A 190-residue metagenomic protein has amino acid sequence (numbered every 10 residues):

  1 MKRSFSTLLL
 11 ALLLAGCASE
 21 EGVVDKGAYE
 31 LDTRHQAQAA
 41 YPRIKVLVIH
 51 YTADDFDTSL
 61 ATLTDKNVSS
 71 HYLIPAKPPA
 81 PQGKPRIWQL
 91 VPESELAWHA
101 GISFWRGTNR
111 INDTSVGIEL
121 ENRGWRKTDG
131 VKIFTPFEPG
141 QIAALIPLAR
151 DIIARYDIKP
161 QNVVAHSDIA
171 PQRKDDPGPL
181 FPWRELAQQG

Functional and structural regions predicted by a protein language model:
K2-L10: Sec-dependent signal peptide recognition, specifically the positively charged N-region followed immediately by
A15-G16: C-terminal motif of bacterial Sec signal peptides marking the signal peptidase cleavage site
S19: Short, conserved catalytic or interaction motifs in soluble domains
G22-A40, V46-K159: Active-site-adjacent loop/helix surface patches within enzyme catalytic domains that shape the substrate-binding cleft
A39, L73, P179-G190: Acidic, His- and aromatic-enriched active-site or binding-groove loops in soluble protein domains that engage sugars
F56, Q172-P177: Secretory-pathway/luminal and periplasmic proteins that interact with or process carbohydrate-rich
W125-K127, P171-K174: Short, well-ordered, mixed-charge alpha-helical segments that flank or form enzyme active sites
Y156-R173: Acidic/histidine-rich, metal-coordinating catalytic segments
